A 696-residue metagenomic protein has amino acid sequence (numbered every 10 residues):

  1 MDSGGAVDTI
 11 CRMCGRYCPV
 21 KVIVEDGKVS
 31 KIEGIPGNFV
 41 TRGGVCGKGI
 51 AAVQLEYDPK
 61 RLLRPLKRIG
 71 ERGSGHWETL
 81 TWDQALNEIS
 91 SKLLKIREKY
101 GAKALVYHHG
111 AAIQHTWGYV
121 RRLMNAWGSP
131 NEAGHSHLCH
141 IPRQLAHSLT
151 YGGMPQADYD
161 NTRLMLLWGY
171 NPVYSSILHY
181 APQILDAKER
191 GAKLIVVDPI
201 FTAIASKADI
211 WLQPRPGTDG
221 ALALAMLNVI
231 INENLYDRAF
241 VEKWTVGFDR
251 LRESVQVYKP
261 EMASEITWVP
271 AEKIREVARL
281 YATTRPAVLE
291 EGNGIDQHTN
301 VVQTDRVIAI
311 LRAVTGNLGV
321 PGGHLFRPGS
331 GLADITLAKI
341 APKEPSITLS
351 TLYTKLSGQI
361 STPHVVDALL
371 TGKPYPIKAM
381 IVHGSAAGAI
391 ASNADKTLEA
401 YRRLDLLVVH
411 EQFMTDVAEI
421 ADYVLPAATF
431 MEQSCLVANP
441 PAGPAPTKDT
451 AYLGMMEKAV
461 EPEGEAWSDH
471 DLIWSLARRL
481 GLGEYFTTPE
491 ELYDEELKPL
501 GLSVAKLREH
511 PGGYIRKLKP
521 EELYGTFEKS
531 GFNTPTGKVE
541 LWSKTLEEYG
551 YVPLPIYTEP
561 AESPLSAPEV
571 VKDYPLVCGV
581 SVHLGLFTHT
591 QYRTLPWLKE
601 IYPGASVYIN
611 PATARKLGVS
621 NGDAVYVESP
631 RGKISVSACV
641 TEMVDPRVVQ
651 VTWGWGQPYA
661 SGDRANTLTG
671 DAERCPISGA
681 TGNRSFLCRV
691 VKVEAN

Functional and structural regions predicted by a protein language model:
M1-E233, V257, M262, P270 (+3 more regions): N-terminal export/assembly segments and adjacent metallocofactor-ligating motifs of anaerobic energy-metabolism
R68-T79, E233-A271, Y452, M456-N533 (+5 more regions): N-terminal leader/propeptide and maturation segments of large enzyme subunits in energy/redox metabolism and hydrolases
Y100-A104, Y236-V241, V288, G319-F326 (+1 more regions): Flexible, glycine/charged-enriched surface loops at secondary-structure junctions
G118-L185, R190-V197, G220-L224, A309-I420 (+2 more regions): Extended redox/cofactor-interaction regions of prokaryotic respiratory oxidoreductases
A208-P214, A428, C435-A438, A451-P462: Short beta-alpha connecting loops at secondary-structure transitions that line or flank enzyme active sites
M226, V246-T362: Active-site phosphate/pyrophosphate-binding segments
G454-H510, T594-Y608, A612-N696: Long, contiguous, secondary-structure-rich segments that constitute the structural scaffold of globular domains
